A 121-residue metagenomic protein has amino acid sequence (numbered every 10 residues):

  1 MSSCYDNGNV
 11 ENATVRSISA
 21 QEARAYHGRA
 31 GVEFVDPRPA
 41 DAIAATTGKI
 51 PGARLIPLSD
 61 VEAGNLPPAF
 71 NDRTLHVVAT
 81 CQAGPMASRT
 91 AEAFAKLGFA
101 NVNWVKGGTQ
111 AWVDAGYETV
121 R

Functional and structural regions predicted by a protein language model:
M1-V32, A40-H76, Q82-R121: Rhodanese-like catalytic fold shared by cysteine-dependent sulfurtransferases and DSP/PTP-type phosphatases
V35: Active-site flanking residues adjacent to catalytic metal/cofactor-binding acidic residues
